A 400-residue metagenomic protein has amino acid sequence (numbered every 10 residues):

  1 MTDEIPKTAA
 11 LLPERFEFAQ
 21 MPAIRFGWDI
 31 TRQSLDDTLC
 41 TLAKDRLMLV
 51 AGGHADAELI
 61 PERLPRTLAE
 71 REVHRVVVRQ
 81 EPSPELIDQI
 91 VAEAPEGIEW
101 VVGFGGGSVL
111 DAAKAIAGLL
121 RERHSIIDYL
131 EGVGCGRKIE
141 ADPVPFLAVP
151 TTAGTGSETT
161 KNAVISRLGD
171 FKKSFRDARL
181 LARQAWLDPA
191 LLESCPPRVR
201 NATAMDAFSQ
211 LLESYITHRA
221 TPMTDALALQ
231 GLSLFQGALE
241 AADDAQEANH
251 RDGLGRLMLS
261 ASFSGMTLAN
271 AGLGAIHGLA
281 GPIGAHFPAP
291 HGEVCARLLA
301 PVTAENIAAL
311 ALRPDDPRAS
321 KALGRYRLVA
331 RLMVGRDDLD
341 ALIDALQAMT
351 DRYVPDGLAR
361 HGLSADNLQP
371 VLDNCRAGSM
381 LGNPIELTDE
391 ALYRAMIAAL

Functional and structural regions predicted by a protein language model:
T2-W100, L358: ATP/NTP phosphate-donor binding region
D36, P65, D88-V91, K114-A117 (+11 more regions): Predominant activation on well-ordered alpha-helical scaffold segments within soluble catalytic domains
E85-A190: Glycine/threonine-rich beta-strand-loop-alpha-helix active-site module that forms ligand/phosphate-binding
G154, S262-C295, A377-G382: Glycine-rich phosphate/pyrophosphate-binding beta-alpha loops
N162-A271: Carboxylate- and glycine-rich phosphate/diphosphate-binding segment that chelates Mg2+/Mn2+
H286-N367: Gly/Pro-rich interdomain helix-loop hinge
S364-L400: Short, amphipathic C-terminal "tail helix"
